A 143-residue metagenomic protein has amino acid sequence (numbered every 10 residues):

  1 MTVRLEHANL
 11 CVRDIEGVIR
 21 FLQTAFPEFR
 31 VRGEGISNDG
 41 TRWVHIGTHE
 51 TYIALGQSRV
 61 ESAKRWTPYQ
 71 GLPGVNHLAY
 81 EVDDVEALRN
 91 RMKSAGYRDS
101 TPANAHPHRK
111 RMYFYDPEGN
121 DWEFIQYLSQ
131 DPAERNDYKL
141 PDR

Functional and structural regions predicted by a protein language model:
M1-I19, V75-Y80, Q130-R143: N-terminal beta-strand motif that seeds the catalytic metal site of vicinal oxygen chelate
T2, N9-I53: Core segments of cupin and vicinal oxygen chelate
R4-R13, V44-G47, R65-R91, K110-Y115 (+1 more regions): Vicinal oxygen chelate
V18-F21, L88-M92: Hydrophobic side chains in well-ordered alpha-helices
V31, E61-W66, P132-A133: A short, acidic/glycine-rich surface segment
R32-E34, R89-R143: Vicinal oxygen chelate
A54-G56, E123: Conserved beta-strand in the GNAT
Q57-E61, Y127: Acetyl-CoA-dependent GNAT
